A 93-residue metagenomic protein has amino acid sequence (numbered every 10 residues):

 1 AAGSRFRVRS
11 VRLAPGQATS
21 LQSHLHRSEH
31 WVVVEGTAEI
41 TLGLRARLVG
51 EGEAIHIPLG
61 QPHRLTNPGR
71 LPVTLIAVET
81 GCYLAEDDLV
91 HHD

Functional and structural regions predicted by a protein language model:
A1-A2, S10-A14, V34-T37, H56 (+1 more regions): A structural signal for the main folded, soluble domain(s) of proteins
A1-S28: A short glycine-rich, His/Asp/Glu-containing loop-to-beta-strand
Q17, H26-R27, R45, Q61-P62 (+1 more regions): A generic "binding-loop/recognition-motif" signal
S20, I40-L42, A77: Short hydrophobic/aromatic-rich beta-strand segments that constitute the beta-sheet cores of beta-sandwich/beta-barrel
H26-L44: Glycine- and acidic-residue-biased ligand/ion/polar-headgroup-sensing regions
G43-P62: Short acidic-glycine-tyrosine-enriched beta hairpin
R64-D93: Double-stranded beta-helix
